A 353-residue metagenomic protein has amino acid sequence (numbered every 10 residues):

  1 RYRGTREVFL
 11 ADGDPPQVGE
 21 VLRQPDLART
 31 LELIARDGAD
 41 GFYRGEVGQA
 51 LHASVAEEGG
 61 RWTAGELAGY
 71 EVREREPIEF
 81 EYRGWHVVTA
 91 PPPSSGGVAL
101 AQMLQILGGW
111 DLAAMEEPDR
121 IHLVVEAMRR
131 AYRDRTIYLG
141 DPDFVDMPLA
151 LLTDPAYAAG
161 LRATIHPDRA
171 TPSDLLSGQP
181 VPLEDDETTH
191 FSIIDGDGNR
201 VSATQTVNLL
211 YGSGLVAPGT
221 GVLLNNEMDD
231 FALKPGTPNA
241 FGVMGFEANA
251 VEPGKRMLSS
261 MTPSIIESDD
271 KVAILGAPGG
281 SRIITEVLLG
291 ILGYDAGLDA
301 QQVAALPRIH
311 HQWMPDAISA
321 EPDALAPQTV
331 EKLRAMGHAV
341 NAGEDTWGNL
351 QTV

Functional and structural regions predicted by a protein language model:
R1-G38, F42-R44, Q49-P91, S95 (+6 more regions): Noncatalytic scaffold domains of N-terminal-nucleophile
G13, W110-V207, V216-T220, P235-G236 (+2 more regions): Internal maturation/activation junctions in enzymes
D37-R44, Q49, S54-V55, Q105-I106 (+1 more regions): Alpha-helical support elements that line or immediately flank enzyme active sites and cofactor-binding pockets
A50-H52, E116-R129, A300-H310: Short, well-structured alpha-helical segments that form the helix of a local strand-helix-strand
R61-T63, N199-S268, L289, A296 (+1 more regions): Active-site rim segments in enzyme catalytic domains, especially the processed small/beta chain of N-terminal
E74, D185-T188, L210, S259-M261: Short, small/polar residue-rich loop motifs at catalytic or cofactor-binding pockets
V88-G97, S192, T204-L215, A277-I284: Glycine-rich phosphate/pyrophosphate-binding beta-alpha loops
K255, V287, D295-D345: Extended C-terminal subregions enriched in glycine
